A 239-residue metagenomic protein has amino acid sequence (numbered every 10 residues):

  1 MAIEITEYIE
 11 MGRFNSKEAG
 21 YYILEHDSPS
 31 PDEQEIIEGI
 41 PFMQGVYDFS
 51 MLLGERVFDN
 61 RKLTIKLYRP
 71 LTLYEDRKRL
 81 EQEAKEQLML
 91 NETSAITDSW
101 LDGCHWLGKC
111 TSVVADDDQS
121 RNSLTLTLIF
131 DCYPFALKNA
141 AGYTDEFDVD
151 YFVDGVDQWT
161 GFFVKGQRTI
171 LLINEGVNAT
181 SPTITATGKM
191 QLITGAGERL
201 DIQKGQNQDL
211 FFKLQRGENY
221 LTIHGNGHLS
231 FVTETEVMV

Functional and structural regions predicted by a protein language model:
M1-F42: Polar/acidic, low-complexity leader/linker segments enriched in S/T/G and N/D
E4-R13, D131-Y133, D145, K213: Mixed-charge, glycine-accented linear interaction segment located at domain edges/termini
I9, E83-T97, I193: Solvent-exposed beta-hairpin/edge-strand motifs
S28-T64: Short, solvent-exposed beta-alpha or beta-beta edge segments that form flexible loop/patches at the rim of ligand
S50-L73, N122-A136, N219: Oligomerization/assembly interface segments of phage tail-like spikes and tubes
V57-N91, C104: Compositionally biased, low-complexity regions
T93-A136: Short beta-strand and beta-hairpin "edge-sheet" elements
K138-V239: Intrinsically disordered, low-complexity segments enriched in serine, threonine, and glycine
